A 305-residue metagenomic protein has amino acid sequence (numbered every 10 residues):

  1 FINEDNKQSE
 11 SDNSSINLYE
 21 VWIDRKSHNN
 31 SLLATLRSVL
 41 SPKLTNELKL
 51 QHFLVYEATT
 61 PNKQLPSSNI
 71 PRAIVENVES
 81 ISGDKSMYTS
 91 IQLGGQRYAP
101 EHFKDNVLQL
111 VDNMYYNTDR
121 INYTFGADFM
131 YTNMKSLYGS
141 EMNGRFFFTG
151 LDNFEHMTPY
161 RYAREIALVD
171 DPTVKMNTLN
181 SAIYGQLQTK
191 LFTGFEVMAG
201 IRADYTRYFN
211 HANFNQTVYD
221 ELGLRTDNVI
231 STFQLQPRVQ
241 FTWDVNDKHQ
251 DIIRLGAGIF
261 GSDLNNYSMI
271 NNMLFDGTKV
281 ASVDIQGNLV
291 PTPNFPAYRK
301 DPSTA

Functional and structural regions predicted by a protein language model:
F1-Q186, D220: Replace "related TpsB outer-membrane translocases also match" with "some related outer-membrane beta-barrels such as
D5-E10, L54-N62, R120-N122, Y131-G139 (+6 more regions): Gram-negative outer-membrane beta-barrel proteins
S38, Y115-T118, F129, G185 (+5 more regions): Residue-level signature of outer-membrane beta-barrel architecture
S41-K43, D119-R120, L191-V197, R207 (+3 more regions): Short coil turns and loop connectors of transmembrane beta-barrels in diderm outer membranes and organellar homologs
N46-L50, Y123-A127, V197-I201, P237 (+1 more regions): Transmembrane beta-strands of outer-membrane beta-barrel proteins
M87, H211-Q236, Q240-A305: Solvent-exposed loop/turn elements at secondary-structure boundaries
K175-L179, I183-E196, A203-Y205: Extracellular/periplasmic, surface-exposed regions of secreted and cell-surface proteins
I201-T206, Q216-V218: Active/binding-pocket-proximal capping segment
